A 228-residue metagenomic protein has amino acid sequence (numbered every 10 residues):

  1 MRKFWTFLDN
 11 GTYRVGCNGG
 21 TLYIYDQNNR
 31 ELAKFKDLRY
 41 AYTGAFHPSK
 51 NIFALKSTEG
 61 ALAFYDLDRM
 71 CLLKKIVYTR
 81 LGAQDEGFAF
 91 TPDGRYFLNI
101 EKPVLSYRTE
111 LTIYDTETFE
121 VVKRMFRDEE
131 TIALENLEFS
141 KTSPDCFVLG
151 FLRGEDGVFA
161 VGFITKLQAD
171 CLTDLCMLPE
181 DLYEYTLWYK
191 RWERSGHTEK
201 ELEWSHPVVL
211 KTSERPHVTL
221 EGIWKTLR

Functional and structural regions predicted by a protein language model:
M1, R30-K36, C71-Y78, E120-F126 (+1 more regions): A short beta-strand motif characteristic of beta-propeller blades
R2-F7, R39-F46, L81-F90, E129-F139 (+1 more regions): Repeated scaffold domains used in trafficking and secretory/extracellular systems, primarily beta-propellers
G11, K50, G94, S143-P144: Conserved loop/turn motif of beta-propeller repeat scaffolds
Y13-R14, F53, F97, C146-F147: Hydrophobic beta-strand positions that form the internal "hydrophobic ladder" of WD40/Gbeta-like beta-propeller blades
G19-Y23, G60-F64, S106-T112, E155-I164: Structural motif
D26-R30, L67-M70, T116-T118, Q168-D170: Short loop/turn segments that connect beta-strands within beta-propeller blades
S57, N99-K102, L149-L152: Recurrent small/Gly-Pro-centered beta-turn motifs in extracellular repeat architectures
G150-L152, D156-L175, P207, K211 (+1 more regions): Blade-level signature of beta-propeller repeat domains, shared across WD40, Kelch, NHL, RCC1 and BNR/Asp-box propellers
